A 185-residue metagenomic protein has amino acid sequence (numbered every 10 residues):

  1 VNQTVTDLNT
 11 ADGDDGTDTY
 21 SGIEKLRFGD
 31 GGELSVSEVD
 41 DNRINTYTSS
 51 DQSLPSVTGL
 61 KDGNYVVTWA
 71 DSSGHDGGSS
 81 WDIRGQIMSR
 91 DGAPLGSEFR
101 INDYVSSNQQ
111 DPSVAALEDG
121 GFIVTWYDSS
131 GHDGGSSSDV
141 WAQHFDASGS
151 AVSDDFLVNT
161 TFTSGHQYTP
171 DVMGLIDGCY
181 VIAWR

Functional and structural regions predicted by a protein language model:
V1-V36: Acidic, glycine-rich low-complexity repeat segments characteristic of large secreted/surface-exposed proteins
S37-R185: Extracellular, repeat-based ectodomains that mediate carbohydrate processing or recognition
